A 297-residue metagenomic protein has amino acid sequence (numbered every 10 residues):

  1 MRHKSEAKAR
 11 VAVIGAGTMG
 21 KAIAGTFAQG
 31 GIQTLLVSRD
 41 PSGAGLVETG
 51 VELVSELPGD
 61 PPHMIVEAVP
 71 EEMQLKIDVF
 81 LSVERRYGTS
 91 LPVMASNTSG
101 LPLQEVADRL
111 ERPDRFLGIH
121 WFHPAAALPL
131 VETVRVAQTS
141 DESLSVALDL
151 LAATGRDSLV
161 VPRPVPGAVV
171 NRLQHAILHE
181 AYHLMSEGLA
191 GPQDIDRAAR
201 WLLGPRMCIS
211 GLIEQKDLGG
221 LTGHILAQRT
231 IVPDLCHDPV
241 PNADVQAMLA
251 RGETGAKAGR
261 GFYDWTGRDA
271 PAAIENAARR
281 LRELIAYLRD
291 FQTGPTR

Functional and structural regions predicted by a protein language model:
M1-V54: NAD(P)+-binding Rossmann beta1-loop-alpha1 motif at the extreme N-terminus of oxidoreductases
R2, A7, G30-I32, G59 (+2 more regions): NAD(P)-dependent Rossmann-like dehydrogenase/reductase catalytic/cofactor-binding core
M19-I23, Q74-K76, S99-L103: Short glycine/serine/threonine-rich phosphate/pyrophosphate-binding segments that cradle anionic phosphate groups
R39, V47-M94, L101: Rossmann-like NAD(P)-binding element
A44, V83, V106-A107: Hydrophobic packing residues within well-ordered alpha-helices of enzyme cores
V93-N171: Rossmann-fold dinucleotide-binding core
A125-V134, T154, L159-L189, R197-G211 (+1 more regions): Active-site-proximal catalytic alpha-helix in oxidoreductases
